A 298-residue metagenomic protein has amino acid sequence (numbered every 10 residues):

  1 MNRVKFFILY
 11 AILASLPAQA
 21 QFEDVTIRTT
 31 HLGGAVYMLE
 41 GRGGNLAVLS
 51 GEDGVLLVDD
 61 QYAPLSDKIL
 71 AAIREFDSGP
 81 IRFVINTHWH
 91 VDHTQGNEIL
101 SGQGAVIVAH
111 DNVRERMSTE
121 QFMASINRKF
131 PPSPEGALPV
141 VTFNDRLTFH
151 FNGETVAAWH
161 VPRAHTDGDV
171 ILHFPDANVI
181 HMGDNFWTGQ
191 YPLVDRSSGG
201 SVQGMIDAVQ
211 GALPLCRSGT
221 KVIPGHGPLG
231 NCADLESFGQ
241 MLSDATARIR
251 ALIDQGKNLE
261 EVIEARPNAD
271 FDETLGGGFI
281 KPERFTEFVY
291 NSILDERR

Functional and structural regions predicted by a protein language model:
K5-S15: Bacterial N-terminal signal peptides
Q19-A20, P214-G219, L229-R298: Accessory terminal helices/loops
T26, H31, R114-V161, T166-D167 (+3 more regions): Metallo-beta-lactamase
R28-I73, L172-F174, N178-D184: Conserved beta-strand hairpin/beta-sheet module of binuclear metal-dependent hydrolase folds, prominently
T29, E52-L56, P64-V108: Active-site metal-binding motif and surrounding structural segment of the metallo-beta-lactamase
A35, L49, D59, I73 (+10 more regions): Divalent metal-coordination and catalytic microenvironments
R42-L46, V55, Y62-L65, W89-T94 (+9 more regions): Solvent-exposed loop/turn segments at secondary-structure junctions within structured extracellular/periplasmic domains
G54-L56, Y62-P64, T148, T155 (+2 more regions): Metallo-beta-lactamase
